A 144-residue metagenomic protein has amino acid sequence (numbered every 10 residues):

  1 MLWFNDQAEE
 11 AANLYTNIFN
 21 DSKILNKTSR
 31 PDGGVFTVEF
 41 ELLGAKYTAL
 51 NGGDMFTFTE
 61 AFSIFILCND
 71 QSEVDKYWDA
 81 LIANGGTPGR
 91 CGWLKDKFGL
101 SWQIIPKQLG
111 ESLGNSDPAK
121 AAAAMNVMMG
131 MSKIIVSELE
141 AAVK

Functional and structural regions predicted by a protein language model:
M1, Q108-G110, N115-A121: Conserved "turn/edge" positions that cap or connect secondary-structure elements within repeat/scaffolded domains
L2-G44: Core segments of cupin and vicinal oxygen chelate
A8-E9, I18, T57, I64-L109 (+2 more regions): Vicinal oxygen chelate
D32, M55-T57: Short glycine/serine/proline-enriched coil/turn segments at secondary-structure junctions
V35, T59-A61: Short, solvent-exposed loop/turn segments at the edges of secondary structure
S116-K144: C-terminal cap/linker of serine protease catalytic domains
